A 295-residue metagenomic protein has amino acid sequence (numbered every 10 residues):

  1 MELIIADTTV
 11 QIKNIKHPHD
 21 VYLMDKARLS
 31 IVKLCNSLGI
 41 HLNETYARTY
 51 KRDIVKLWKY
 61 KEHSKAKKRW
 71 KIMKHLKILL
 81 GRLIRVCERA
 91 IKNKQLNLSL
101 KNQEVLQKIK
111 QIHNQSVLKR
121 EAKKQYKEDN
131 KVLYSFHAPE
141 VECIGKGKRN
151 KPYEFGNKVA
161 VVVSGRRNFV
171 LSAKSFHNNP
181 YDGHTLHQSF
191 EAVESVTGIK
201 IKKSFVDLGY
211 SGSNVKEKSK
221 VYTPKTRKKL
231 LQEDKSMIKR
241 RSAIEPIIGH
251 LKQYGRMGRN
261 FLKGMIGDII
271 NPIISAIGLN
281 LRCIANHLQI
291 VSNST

Functional and structural regions predicted by a protein language model:
M1-K202, L208, V215: Polybasic low-complexity intrinsically disordered regions
H17, G147, K216-E217, L262 (+1 more regions): Short conserved micro-motifs at the rims of enzyme active sites and ligand-binding pockets
K200-I266, I270: Helix-centered, glycine/charged polyanion-binding patches within enzymatic domains that contact phosphate-containing
G258, N286-T295: A short, flexible helix-boundary coil/loop motif
C283: Acidic, carboxylate-rich catalytic segments that either coordinate divalent cations
